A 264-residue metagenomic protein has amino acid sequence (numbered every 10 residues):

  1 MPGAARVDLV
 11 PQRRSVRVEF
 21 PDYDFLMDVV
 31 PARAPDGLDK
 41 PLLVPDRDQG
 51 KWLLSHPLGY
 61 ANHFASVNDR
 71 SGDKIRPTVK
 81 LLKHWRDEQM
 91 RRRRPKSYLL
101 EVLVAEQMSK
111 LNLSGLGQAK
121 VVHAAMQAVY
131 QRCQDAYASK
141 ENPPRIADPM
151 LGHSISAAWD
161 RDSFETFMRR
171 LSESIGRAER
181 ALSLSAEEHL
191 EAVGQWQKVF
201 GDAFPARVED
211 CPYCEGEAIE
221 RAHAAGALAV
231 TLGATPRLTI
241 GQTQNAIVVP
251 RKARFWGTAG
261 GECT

Functional and structural regions predicted by a protein language model:
M1-L42: Conserved catalytic core of two-metal-ion nucleotidyltransferases
R13, D24, G37, L53 (+4 more regions): Short, well-structured alpha-helical interface segments that form or flank functional binding sites
V29, L82, V104: A residue-level signal for conserved active-site and pocket-lining positions in enzyme catalytic cores
V30-H63: Short, flexible helix-coil linker/hinge segments at the edges of structured domains or between repeats
G59-R94: Basic, alpha-helical interaction scaffolds
S71-V79, R94, G115-A119, H123 (+4 more regions): Generic detection of long, well-ordered alpha-helical segments
Q89-E141: Hydrophobic, mid-to-C-terminal alpha-helical segments
Y137-T264: Terminal (often C-terminal) interaction modules
